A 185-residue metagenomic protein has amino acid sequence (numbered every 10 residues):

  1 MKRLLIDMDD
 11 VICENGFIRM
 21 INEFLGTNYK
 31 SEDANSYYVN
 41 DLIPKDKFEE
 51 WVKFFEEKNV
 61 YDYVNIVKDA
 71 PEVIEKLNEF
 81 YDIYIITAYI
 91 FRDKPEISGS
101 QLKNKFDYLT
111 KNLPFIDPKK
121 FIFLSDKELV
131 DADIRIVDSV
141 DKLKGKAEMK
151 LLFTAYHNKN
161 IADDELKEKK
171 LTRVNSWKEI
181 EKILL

Functional and structural regions predicted by a protein language model:
M1-E50: Active-site neighborhood of HAD-like aspartate-dependent phosphohydrolases
D7, I86, F153-A155: Generic beta-sheet signal
V11-C13, I18-R19, A88-D93, K127-L129 (+2 more regions): Short, solvent-exposed loop/turn segments at secondary-structure junctions
L42-E57, I83-Y84, I90: Short, basic/glycine-rich phosphate-binding loops at helix/coil junctions that contact nucleotide phosphates
Y61, A70-L102, L109: Substrate-recognition element of Asp-dependent hydrolases with the DxDx(T/V) motif
R92-D93, G99-K127: Active-site donor-binding segments of glycosyltransferases and PAPS-dependent sulfotransferases
P118-A147: Conserved Lys-Pro-Asp/Glu-containing loop-to-beta segment of HAD-superfamily phosphomonoesterases, centered on
I136-N175: Acidic, Mg2+-coordinating phosphoryl-transfer loop and its flanking beta/alpha structural elements, shared across
